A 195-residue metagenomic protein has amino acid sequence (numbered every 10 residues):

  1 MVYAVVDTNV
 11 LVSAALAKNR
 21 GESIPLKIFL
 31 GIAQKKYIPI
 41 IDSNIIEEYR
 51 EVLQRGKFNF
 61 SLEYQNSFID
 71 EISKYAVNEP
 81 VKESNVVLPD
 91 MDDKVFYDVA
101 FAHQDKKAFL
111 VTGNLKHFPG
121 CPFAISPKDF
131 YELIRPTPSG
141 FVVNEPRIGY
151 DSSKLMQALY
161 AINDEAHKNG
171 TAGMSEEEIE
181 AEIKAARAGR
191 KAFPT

Functional and structural regions predicted by a protein language model:
M1-P39: Short, well-structured N-terminal submotif of metal-dependent ribonuclease cores
V6-T8, I41-D42, N114, S126: A secondary-structure boundary/capping signal
V10-L11, I45, K116-H117: Alpha-helix capping/helix-boundary segments
L30-S84, Y160-E165, N169: PIN-domain endoribonuclease scaffold, especially VapC-family toxins
N44-I45, M91, G113, E178: Short beta->alpha linker loops
E71-G113, A188-T195: Active-site neighborhoods of divalent-metal-dependent phosphate/nucleic-acid chemistry enzymes
D105-F109, L115-A161: Acidic, PIN/NYN-like endoribonuclease modules and their adjacent C-terminal/linker elements
L155-T195: Short linear interaction segments
